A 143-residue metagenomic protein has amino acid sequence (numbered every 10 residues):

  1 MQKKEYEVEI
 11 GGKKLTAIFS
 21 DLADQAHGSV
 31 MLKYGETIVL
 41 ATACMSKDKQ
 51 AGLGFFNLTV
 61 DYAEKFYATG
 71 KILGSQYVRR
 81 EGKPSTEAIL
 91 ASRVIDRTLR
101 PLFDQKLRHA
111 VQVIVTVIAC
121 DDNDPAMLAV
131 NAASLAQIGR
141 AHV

Functional and structural regions predicted by a protein language model:
M1-Q25, S29-V30: Short, Gly/Pro- and small/polar-rich lid/capping loops
E9-G12, I18-F19, T37-L40, L90-I95 (+1 more regions): A short linear-motif detector with a strong N-terminal bias
G12, D21-D24, Y62, A68-T69 (+1 more regions): Generic structural "secondary-structure junction" signal
A26-V111, V117-A119: Glycine-rich, flexible beta-strand/loop modules in the N-terminal catalytic cores of phosphate-handling
P101, A136-G139: Amphipathic alpha-helical interaction surfaces
D121-A126: Gly/Ser-rich catalytic serine loop of serine hydrolases
M127-A136: Glycine- and Gly-Pro-enriched alpha-helical subdomains that act as flexible, kink-prone "lid/hinge" or packing modules
A141-V143: Conserved small/polar residues in nucleotide/adenosyl-binding loops
